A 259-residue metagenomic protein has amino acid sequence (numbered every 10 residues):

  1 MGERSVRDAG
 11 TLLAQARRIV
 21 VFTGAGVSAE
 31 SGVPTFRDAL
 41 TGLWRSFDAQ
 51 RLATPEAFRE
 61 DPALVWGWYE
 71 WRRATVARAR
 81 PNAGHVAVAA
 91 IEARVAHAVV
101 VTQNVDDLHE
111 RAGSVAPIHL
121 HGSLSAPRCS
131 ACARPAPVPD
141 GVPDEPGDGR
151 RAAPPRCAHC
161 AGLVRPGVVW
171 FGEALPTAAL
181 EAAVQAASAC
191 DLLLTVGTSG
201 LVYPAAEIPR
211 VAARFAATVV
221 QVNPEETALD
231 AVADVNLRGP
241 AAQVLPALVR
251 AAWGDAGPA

Functional and structural regions predicted by a protein language model:
M1-A259: Conserved catalytic core of sirtuin-type NAD+-dependent deacylases
